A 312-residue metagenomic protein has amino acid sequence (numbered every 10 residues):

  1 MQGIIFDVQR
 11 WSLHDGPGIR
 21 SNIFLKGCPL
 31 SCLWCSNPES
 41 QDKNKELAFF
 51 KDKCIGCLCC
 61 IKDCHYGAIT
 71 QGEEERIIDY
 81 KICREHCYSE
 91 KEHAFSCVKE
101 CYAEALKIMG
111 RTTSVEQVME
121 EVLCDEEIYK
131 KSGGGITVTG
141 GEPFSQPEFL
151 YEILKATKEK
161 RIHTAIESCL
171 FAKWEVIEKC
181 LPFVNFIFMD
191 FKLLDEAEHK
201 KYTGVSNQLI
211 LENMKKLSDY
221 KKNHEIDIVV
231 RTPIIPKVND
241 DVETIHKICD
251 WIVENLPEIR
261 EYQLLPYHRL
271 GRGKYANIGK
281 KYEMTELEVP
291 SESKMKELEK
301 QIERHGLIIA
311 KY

Functional and structural regions predicted by a protein language model:
M1-K62, Y66, Q71: Flexible, acidic/Gly-rich N-terminal and inter-domain linker regions that tether and position cofactor-handling modules
Q2-P17, K222-N223, I234-Y312: Auxiliary Fe-S-binding modules of radical SAM enzymes
G27, I55, T113, E243 (+1 more regions): Conserved active-site and cofactor/substrate-binding residues in soluble primary-metabolism enzymes
C35, E104, D190: ABC-type ATPase nucleotide-binding domain
K43-F183: Conserved Radical SAM active-site core
F49, K200-S206, G279-L287: Short glycine-enriched, charge-decorated loop/helix-capping segments at active-site entrances that position
E116-L270, A276: Conserved AdoMet/S-adenosylmethionine-binding subsite of the radical SAM
